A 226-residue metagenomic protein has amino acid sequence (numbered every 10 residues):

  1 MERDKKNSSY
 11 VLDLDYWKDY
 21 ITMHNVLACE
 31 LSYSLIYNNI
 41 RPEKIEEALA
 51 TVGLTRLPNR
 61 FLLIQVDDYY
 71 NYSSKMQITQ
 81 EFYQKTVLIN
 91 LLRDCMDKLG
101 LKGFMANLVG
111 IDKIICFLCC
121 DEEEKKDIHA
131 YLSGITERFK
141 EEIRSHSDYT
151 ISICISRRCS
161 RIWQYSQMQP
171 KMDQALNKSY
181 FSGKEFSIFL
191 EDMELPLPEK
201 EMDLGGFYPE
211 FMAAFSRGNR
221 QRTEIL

Functional and structural regions predicted by a protein language model:
E2-Y131, R158-R161, P170-Q174, E185-N219: Interdomain helical linkers/hinges and coiled-coil/dimerization scaffolds that transmit conformational signals
C95-K98, E142, H146, A175-S182: Conserved, well-folded catalytic cores of nucleic-acid-processing and energy-transducing macromolecular machines
A106-I111, E141-I153: Catalytic core regions of nucleotide second-messenger enzymes
D121-Y149: GGDEF/GGEEF active-site signature
N219-I225: Solenoid-repeat scaffolds in large eukaryotic assemblies
